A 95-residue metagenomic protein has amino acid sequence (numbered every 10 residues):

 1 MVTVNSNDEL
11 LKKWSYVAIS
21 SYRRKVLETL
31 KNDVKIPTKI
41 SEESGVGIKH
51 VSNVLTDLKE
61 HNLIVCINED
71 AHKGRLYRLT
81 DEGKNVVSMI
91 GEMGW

Functional and structural regions predicted by a protein language model:
M1-D8, N85-W95: Amphipathic alpha-helical dimerization/coiled-coil segments that flank or bridge DNA-binding/regulatory modules
M1-R24: Short alpha-helical segments that sit at the start of domains
S21-E28, N85: Pre-recognition alpha-helix immediately N-terminal to the DNA-recognition helix within helix-turn-helix or winged-helix
N32-I36: Short capping segments at the starts of secondary-structure elements
K39-E43: A short acidic, leucine-rich amphipathic alpha-helix
V46-E60: Short amphipathic alpha-helical interaction segments
H61-H72: Beta-hairpin "wing" of winged helix-turn-helix
A71-I90: Basic, amphipathic "hinge/linker" alpha-helix immediately C-terminal to the N-terminal HTH DNA-binding motif
